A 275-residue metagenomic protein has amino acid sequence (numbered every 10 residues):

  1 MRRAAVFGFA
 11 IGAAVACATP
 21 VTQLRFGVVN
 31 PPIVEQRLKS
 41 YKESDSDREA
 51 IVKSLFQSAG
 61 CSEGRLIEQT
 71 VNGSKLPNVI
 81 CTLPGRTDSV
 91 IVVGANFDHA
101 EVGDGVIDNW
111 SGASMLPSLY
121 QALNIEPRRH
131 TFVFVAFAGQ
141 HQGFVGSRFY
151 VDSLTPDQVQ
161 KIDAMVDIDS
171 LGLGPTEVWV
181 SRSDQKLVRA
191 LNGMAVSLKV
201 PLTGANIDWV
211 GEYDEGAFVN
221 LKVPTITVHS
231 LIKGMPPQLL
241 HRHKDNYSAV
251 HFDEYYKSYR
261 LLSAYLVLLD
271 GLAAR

Functional and structural regions predicted by a protein language model:
A5-A14: Bacterial N-terminal signal peptides
V29-K39, A95, G172, H241-H243: Acidic/histidine-rich, surface-exposed loop or edge segments in extracytoplasmic proteins
V29-P84: A non-catalytic alpha/beta surface segment that caps or lines the substrate-entry region of metallo-dependent hydrolase
E35-S46, L66-T70, H99-N109, V135-F137 (+3 more regions): Second-shell loop/turn segments in exported
I80, V90-G94, V133-A136, D163-I168 (+1 more regions): Structural recognition of the beta-strand scaffold that forms the well-ordered cores of secreted hydrolase catalytic
H99-M194, V200, G211-E215: Acidic/histidine-rich catalytic neighborhood of metal-dependent amide-processing enzymes
P175-R275: Active-site-adjacent substrate-binding region of metalloamidase/peptidase-like peptide-processing proteins
